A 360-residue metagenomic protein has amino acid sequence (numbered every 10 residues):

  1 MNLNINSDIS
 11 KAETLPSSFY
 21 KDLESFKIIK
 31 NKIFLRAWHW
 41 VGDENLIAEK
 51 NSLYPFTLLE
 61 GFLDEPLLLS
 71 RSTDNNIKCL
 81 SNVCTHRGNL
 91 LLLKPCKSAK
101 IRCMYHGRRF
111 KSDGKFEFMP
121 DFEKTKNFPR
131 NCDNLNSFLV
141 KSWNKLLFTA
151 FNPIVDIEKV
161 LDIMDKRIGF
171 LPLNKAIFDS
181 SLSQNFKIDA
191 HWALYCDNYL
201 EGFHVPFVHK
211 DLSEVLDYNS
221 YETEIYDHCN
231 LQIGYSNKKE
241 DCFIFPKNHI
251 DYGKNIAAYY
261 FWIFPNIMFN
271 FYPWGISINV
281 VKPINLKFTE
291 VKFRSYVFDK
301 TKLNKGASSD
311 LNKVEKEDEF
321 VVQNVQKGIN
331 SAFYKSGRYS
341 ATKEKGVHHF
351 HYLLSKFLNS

Functional and structural regions predicted by a protein language model:
M1-F19, A176-F178: Short, contiguous pre-domain boundary segments
S17-F62, L68: Non-catalytic accessory segments flanking enzyme active sites
F34-W38, N89, H204: Generic structural signal for secondary-structure transition and capping sites
R36-V41, A48-K50, M119-K124, F261-P265: Short Pro/Gly-enriched beta-strand edge/turn motifs at strand-loop
V41, L91, F116, L212 (+1 more regions): Short clusters of hydrophobic/aromatic residues that line enzyme substrate/ligand-binding pockets
I47-P153, E158, D165: Rieske [2Fe-2S] iron-sulfur-binding domain
N76, N82, K141, L146-S360: C-terminal catalytic domain of Rieske-type non-heme iron oxygenases
